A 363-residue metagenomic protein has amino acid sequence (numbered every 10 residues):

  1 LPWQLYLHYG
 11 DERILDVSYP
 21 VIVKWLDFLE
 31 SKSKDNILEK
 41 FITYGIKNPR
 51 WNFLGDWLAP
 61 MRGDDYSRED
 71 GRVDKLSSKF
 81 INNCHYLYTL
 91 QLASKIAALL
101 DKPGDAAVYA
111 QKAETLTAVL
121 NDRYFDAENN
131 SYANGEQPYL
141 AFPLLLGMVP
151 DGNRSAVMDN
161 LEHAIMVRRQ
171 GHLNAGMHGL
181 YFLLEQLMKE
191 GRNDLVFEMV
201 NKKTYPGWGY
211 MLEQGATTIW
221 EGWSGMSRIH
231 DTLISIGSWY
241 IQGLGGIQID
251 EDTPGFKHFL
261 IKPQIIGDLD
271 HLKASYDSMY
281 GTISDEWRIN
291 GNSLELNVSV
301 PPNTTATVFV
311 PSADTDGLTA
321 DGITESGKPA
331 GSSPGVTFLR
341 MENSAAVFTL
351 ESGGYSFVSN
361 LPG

Functional and structural regions predicted by a protein language model:
L1-I14, H85-K102, A141-G152, F182-E190 (+2 more regions): Well-ordered alpha-helical scaffold segments within catalytic/enzyme domains
H8-C84, A97-F142, G152, K202 (+1 more regions): Active-site acid/base region of carbohydrate-active enzymes
L15, I22, K79, T89 (+10 more regions): Active-site-proximal structural scaffolding
E39-K79, D126-V149, H178, F182-E190 (+3 more regions): Carbohydrate-binding/catalytic loop surfaces
A110-Q111, D194-G363: Non-catalytic C-terminal accessory modules of carbohydrate-active enzymes
D122, V157-I165: Flexible, solvent-exposed coil segments and beta strand-coil junctions, predominantly the extracellular/periplasmic
E128-A133, E162-L173, K202-G209: Solenoid-like repeat scaffolds
V157-N160, K189-R192, E198-M199: A glycine- and small/hydrophobic-rich beta-loop-beta segment that serves as a flexible "lid/hinge" or phosphate-binding
